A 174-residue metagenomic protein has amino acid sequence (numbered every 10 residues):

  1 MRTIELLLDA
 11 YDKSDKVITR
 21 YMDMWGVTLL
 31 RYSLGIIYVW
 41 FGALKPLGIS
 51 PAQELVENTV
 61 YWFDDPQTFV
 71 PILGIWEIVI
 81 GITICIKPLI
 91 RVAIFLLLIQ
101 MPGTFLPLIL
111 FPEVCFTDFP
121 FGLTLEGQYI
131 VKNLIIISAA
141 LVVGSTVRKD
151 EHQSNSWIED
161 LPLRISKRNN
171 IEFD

Functional and structural regions predicted by a protein language model:
M1-D174: Membrane-interface extramembranous regions
